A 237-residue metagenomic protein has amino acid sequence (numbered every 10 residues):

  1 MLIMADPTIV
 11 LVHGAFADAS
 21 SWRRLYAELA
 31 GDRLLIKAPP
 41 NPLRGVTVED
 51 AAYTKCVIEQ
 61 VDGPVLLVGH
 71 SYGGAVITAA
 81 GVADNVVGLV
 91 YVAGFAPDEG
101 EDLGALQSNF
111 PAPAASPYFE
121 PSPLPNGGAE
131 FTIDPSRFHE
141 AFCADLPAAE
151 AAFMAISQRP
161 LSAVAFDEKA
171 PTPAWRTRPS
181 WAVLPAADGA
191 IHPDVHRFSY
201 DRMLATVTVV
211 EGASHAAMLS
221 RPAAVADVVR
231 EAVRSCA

Functional and structural regions predicted by a protein language model:
A5-V61: Active-site catalytic motif of lipid deacylating hydrolases and related acyltransferases
P7, W175-S180, M203-A205: Short, proline-enriched alpha-helix->beta-strand connector loops that line the catalytic pocket of alpha/beta-hydrolase
G14-A17, S71-Y72, F95: Active-site glycine-rich loops that stabilize anionic/oxyanionic intermediates across multiple enzyme folds
V68-G73, I77: Gly/Ala-rich beta-loop-alpha elbow adjacent to hydrolase catalytic centers
V82-N126, F131, P135, S162-F166 (+2 more regions): Flexible "cap/lid" loop of the alpha/beta hydrolase fold
F153-A174: Active-site nucleophile elbow and catalytic-triad environment of alpha/beta-hydrolase enzymes
A182-L184: Short beta-strand/loop motif that positions the catalytic acidic residue of the alpha/beta-hydrolase fold
A186-A213, L219, E231: Conserved loop-alpha-helix segment in the C-terminal half of the alpha/beta-hydrolase fold that carries the catalytic
